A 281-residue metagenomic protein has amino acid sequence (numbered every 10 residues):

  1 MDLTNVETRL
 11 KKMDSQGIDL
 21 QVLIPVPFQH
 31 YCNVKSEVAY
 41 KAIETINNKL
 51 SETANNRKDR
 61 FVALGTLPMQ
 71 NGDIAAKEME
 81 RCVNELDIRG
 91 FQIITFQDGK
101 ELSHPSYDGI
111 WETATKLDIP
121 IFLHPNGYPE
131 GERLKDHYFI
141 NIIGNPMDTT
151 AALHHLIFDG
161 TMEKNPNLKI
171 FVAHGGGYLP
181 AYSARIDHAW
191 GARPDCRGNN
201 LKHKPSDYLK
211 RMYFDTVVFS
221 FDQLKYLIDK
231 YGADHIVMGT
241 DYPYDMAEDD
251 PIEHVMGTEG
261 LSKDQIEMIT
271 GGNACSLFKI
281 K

Functional and structural regions predicted by a protein language model:
M1-L20, N48-N56, K77-R81, L168 (+4 more regions): Mid-to-C-terminal alpha-helical segments outside catalytic/metal-binding sites
D19-D159: Active-site gating/metal-coordination segments in enzymes
V34, R133-D136, Y182-I186, G191 (+2 more regions): Short aromatic-enriched loop/helix-cap "lid" or pocket-rim segments at secondary-structure transitions that line
L134-G144, W190, D207, I252-T258: Short glycine/proline- and charge-enriched loop/turn segments that cap or connect secondary-structure elements
T150-L153, R193-G198, T216-S220: A general structural motif
G160, K164-D207: Aromatic-lined glycan-binding groove of carbohydrate-active enzymes
P205, K210-V217: His/Asp/Glu-enriched short active-site or ligand-binding loop at hydrolase and phosphoryl-transfer sites
